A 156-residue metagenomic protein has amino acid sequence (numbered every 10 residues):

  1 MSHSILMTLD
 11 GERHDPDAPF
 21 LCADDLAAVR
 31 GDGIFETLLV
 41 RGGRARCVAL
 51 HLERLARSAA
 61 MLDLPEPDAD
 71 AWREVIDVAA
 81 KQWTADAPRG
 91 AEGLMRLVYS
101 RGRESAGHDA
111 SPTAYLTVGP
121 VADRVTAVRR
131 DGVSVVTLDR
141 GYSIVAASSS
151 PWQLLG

Functional and structural regions predicted by a protein language model:
M1-D70, E74-V78, S100, S105-G156: Helix-start/capping segments and mature chain N-termini
K81, A85-Y99: Ordered, amphipathic secondary-structure segments that act as subunit-interaction surfaces in large macromolecular
